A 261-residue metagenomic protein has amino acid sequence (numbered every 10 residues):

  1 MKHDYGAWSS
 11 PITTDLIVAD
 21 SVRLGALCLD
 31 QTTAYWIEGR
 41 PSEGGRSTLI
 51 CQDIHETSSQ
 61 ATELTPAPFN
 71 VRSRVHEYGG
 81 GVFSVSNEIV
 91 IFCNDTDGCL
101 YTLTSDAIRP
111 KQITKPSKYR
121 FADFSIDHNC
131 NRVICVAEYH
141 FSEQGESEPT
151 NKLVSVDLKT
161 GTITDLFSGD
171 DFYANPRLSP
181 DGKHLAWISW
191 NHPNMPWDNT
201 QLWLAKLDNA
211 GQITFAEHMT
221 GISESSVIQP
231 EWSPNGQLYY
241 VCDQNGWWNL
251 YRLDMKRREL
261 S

Functional and structural regions predicted by a protein language model:
K2-S9, C51-L64, L100-P110: Surface-exposed loop/turn elements that mediate protein-protein interactions on large endomembrane-trafficking
D4-Q52, R72-V82: Beta-strand-rich domains and repeat architectures in extracellular enzymes and scaffolds, especially beta-propellers
P11-V18, T62-S73, R109-K115, T162-F167 (+2 more regions): A short beta-strand motif characteristic of beta-propeller blades
A19-T32, N70-V90, K118-V133, D170-L185 (+2 more regions): Conserved beta-propeller blade repeats
E38-T48, V71-E77, F92-L100, K115-F121 (+5 more regions): A flexible loop/linker signature enriched in serine peptidases of the S9 family
E43-G44, H55-S59, N131, M195-P196 (+2 more regions): Short, solvent-exposed loop/turn segments that connect beta-strands within catalytic domains and beta-strand-rich
D53-T57, T104-I108, D157-G161, L207-A210 (+1 more regions): Short loop/turn segments that connect beta-strands within beta-propeller blades
I89-K111, A122-I126, V133: Hydrophobic or amphipathic alpha-helical targeting/insertion segments
